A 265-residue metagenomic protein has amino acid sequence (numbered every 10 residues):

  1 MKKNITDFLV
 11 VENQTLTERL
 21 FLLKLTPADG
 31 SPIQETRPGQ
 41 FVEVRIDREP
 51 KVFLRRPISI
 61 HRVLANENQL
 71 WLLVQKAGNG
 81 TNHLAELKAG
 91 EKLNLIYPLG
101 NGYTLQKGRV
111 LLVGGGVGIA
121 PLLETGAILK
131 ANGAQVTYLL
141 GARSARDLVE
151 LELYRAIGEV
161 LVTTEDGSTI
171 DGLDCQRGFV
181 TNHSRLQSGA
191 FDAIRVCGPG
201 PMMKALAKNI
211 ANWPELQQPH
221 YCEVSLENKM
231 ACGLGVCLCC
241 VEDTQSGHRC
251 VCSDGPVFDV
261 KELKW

Functional and structural regions predicted by a protein language model:
K2-A89: Ferredoxin-reductase
E12, R62, V162-T164, V224 (+1 more regions): Structural signal for conserved beta-strand scaffold positions within catalytic alpha/beta enzyme cores
D47-E49, P98, Q245: Short, surface-exposed secondary-structure boundary micro-motifs
P50-I58, G100-G108, C252: Short, Lys/Arg- and Gly-enriched loop/turn segments at beta-strand edges
N79-E227: FNR/FR-type flavoprotein reductase catalytic core
E227-P256: Local cysteine-cluster metal-coordination motifs and their immediate loop/turn environment, predominantly Fe-S cluster
S253-W265: Short microdomains enriched in Cys/His and/or Lys/Arg
